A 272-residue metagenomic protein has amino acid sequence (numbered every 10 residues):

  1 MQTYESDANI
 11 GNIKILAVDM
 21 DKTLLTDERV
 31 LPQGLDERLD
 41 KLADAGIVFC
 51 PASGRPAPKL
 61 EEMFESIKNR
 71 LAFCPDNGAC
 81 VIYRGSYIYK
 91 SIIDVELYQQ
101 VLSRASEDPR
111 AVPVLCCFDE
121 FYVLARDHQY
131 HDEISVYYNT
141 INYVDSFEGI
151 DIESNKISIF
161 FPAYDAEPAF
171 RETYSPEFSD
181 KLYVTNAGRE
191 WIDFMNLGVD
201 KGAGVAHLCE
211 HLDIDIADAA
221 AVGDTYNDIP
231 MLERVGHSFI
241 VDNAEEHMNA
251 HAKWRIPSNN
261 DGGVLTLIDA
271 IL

Functional and structural regions predicted by a protein language model:
M1-M20, E37-K41: Non-catalytic pre-domain segments flanking phosphatase-related domains
S6-I15, P32, D193-L272: Mg2+-dependent phosphoryl-transfer enzymes with acidic/Ser/Thr/Gly-rich catalytic loops
D19, S53, D224: Active-site glycine-centered loops adjacent to acidic/histidine catalytic or metal-binding residues that shape
E28-Y130: Active-site phosphate-binding/coordination module
L60-F64, F170, Y174, L232 (+2 more regions): Hydrophobic packing residues within well-ordered alpha-helices of enzyme cores
S66-N69, N77, E177-D180, R234-V235 (+1 more regions): Short, structured coil segments at secondary-structure junctions
R70-D76, S91, I134-S135, S238-N243 (+1 more regions): Short hydrophobic/aromatic-enriched beta-strand-loop microsegments
R104, R110-V222, D228-R234, N243: Conserved acidic, metal-coordinating active-site core of Asp-based, Mg2+-dependent phosphoryl-transfer enzymes
